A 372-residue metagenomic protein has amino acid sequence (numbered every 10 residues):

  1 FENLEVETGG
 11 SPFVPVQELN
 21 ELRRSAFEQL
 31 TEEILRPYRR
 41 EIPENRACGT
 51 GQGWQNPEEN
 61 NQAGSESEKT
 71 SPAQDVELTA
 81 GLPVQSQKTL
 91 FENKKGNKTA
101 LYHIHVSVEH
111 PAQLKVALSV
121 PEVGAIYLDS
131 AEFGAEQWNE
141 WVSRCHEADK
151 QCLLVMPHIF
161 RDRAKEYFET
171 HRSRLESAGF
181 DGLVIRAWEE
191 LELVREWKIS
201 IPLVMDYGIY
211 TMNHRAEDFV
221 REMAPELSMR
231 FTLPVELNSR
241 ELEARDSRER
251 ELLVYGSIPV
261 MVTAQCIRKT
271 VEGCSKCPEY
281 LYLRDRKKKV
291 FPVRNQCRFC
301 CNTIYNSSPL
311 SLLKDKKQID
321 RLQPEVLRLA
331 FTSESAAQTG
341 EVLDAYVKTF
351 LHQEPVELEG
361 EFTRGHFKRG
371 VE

Functional and structural regions predicted by a protein language model:
F1-E59, D75-E372: Active-site pocket-lining/capping segments in soluble small-molecule metabolic enzymes
S65-S67, S71, P83-S86: Serine residues within intrinsically disordered or low-complexity segments
